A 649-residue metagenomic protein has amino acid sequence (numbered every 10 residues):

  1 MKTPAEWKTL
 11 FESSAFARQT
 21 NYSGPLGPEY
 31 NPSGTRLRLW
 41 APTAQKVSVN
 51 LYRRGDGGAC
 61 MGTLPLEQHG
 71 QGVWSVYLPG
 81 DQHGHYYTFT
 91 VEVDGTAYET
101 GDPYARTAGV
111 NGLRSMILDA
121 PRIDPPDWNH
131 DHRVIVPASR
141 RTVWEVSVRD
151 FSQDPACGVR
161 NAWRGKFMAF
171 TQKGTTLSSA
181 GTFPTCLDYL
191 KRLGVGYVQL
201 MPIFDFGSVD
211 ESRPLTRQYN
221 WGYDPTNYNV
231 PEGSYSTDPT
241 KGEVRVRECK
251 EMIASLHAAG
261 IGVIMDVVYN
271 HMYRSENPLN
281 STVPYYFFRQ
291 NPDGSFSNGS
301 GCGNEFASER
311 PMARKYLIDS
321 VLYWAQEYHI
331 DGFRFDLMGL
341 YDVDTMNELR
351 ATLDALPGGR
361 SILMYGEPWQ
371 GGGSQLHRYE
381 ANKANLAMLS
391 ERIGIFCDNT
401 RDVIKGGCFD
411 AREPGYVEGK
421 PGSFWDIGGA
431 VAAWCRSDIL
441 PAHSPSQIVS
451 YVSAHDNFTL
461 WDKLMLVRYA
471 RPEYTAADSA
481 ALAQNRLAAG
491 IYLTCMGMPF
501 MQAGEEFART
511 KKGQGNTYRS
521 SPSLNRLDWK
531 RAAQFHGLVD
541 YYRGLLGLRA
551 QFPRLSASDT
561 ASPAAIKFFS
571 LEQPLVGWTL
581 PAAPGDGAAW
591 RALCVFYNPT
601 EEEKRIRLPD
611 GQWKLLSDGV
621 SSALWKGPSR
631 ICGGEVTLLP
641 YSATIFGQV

Functional and structural regions predicted by a protein language model:
M1-P32, Q68-Q172: The feature marks proteins involved in alpha-glucan
Q19-G24, N485, T494-Q514, R526-L593: Glycan-recognition and catalytic regions of carbohydrate-active enzymes
E29-Q45, A565-P609: Carbohydrate-binding surface patches
L39, F89, V146, L200 (+9 more regions): Conserved, mostly hydrophobic/aromatic
A41, G84-Y87, P628-V649: C-terminal beta-strand-rich structural cap/linker in extracellular carbohydrate-active enzymes
Y52, A477, A481, L527 (+5 more regions): C-terminal accessory region downstream of the catalytic core in glycan-modifying enzymes
L118, R350-A351, A355-L356, R360-F507 (+4 more regions): Conserved alpha/beta catalytic core and glycan-binding cleft of carbohydrate-active enzymes
R149-Y328, L337-P357, S374-Q375: Substrate-binding/active-site clefts of carbohydrate-active enzymes
